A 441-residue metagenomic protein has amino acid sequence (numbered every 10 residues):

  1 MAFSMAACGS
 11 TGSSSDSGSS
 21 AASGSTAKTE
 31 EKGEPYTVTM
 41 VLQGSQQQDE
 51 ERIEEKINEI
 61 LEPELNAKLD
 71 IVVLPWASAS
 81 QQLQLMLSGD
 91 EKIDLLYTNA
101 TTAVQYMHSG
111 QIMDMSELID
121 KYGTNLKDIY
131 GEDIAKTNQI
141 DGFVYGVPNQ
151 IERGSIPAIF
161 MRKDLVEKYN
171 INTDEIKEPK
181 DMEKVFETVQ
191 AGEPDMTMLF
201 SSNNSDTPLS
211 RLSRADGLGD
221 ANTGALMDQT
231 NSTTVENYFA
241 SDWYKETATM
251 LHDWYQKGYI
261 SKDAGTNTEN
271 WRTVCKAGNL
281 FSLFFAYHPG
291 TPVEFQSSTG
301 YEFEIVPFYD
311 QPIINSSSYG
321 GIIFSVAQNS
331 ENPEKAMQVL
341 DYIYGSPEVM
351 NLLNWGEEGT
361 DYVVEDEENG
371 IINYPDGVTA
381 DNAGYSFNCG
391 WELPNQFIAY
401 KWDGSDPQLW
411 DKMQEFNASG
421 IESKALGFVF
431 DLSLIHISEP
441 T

Functional and structural regions predicted by a protein language model:
A2-S438: Extracytoplasmic/secretory soluble proteins
